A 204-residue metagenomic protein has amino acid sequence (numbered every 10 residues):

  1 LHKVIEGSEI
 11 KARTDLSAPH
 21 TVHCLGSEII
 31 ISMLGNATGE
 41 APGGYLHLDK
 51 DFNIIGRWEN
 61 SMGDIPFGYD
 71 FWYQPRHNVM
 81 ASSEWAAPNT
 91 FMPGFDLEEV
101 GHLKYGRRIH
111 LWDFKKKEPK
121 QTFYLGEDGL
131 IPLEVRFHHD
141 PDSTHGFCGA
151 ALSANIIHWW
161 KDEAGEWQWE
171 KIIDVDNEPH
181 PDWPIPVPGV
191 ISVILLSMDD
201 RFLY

Functional and structural regions predicted by a protein language model:
H2-P75: Asp-box/WD-like beta-propeller blade repeats and closely related beta-sheet repeat scaffolds
K3-D15, W58-P66, P119-L130, Q168-G189: Surface-exposed loop and turn segments in beta-propeller and other repeat-based domains that flank or scaffold
H20, Y69, L133, T144 (+2 more regions): Structural signature of WD-repeat beta-propeller blades
C24, Y73, F137-H139, L196: Residue-level recognition of a conserved intra-blade site in WD40 beta-propeller repeats
G26-E28, R76-N78, D142-T144, D199-R201: Short coil/turn segments that connect the beta-strands within blades of beta-propeller domains
I30, L46, A81, H110 (+2 more regions): WD40 beta-propeller blade core
S32-A41, S83-K104, W159: Short, conserved, GDST-rich strand-edge loop motifs in beta-rich repeat architectures
P42-N53, E99-K116, H158-K161: Beta-propeller blade signature
